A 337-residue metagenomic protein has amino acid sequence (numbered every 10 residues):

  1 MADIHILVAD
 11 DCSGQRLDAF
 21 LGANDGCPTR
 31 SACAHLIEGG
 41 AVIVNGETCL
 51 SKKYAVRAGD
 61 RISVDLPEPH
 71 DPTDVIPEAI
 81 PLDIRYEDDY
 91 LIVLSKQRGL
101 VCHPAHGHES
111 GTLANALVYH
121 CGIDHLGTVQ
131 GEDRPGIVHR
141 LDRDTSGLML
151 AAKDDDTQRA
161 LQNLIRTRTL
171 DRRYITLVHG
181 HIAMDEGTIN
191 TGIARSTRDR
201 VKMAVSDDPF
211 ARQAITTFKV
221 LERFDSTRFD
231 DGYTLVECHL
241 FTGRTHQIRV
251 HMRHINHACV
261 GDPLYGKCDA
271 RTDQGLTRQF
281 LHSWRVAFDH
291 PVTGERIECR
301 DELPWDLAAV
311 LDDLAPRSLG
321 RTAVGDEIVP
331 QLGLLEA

Functional and structural regions predicted by a protein language model:
M1-T188, G192, T197, R300-P316 (+1 more regions): RNA pseudouridine synthases
I37, I215, L240, H290-P291: Short, acidic, Ser/Thr-enriched surface-loop or helix-capping motifs
V64-P67, R198-K202, Q213, Y265-R271: Short Pro/Gly-enriched beta-strand edge/turn motifs at strand-loop
I76-A79, S206-T216, F280-L281: Short coil-to-beta-strand transition motifs
I84, V178, F218-V220, C259: Conserved hydrophobic positions within beta-strands
E109-C121, K153-T157, R166, T191 (+3 more regions): Pseudouridine synthase
